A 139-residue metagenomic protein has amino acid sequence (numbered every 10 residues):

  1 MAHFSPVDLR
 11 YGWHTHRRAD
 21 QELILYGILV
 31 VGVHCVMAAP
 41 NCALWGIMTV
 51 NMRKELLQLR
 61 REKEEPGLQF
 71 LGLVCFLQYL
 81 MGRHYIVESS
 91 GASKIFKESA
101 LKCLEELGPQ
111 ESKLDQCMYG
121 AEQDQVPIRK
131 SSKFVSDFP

Functional and structural regions predicted by a protein language model:
M1-P139: Conserved active-site and SAM-binding loop architecture of S-adenosyl-L-methionine-dependent nucleic-acid
